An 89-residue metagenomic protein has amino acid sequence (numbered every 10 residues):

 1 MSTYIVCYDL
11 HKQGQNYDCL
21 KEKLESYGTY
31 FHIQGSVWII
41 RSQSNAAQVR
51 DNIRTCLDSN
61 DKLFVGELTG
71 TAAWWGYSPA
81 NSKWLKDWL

Functional and structural regions predicted by a protein language model:
M1-F31, I39-I40, S44: Extended, hydrophobic alpha-helical segments
C19-E25, V49-L57: Short amphipathic alpha-helices in soluble, non-transmembrane regions that often serve as interface/regulatory elements
Q43-A47, G70-T71: Short Gly/Pro-enriched loop/turn and capping motifs at secondary-structure junctions
C56-L89: C-terminal structural segments of small proteins and small subunits
